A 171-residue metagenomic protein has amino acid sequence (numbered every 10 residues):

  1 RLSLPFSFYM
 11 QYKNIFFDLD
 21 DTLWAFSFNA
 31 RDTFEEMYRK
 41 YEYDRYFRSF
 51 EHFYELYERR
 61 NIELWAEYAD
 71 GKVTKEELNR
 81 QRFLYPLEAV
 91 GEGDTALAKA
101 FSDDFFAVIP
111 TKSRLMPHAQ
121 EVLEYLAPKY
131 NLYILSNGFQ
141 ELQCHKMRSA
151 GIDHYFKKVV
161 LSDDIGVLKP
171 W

Functional and structural regions predicted by a protein language model:
L4-F6, I165-W171: Short, intrinsically disordered, charge-balanced linker/junction segments flanking boundaries in proteins
F6-R59, A89: Active-site neighborhood of HAD-like aspartate-dependent phosphohydrolases
M10, P128, H154: Structured loop/turn residues at beta-strand edges in well-structured enzyme cores
A30-Y38, Y57-N61, N79, F83 (+2 more regions): Hydrophobic alpha-helical core bundles mediating ligand binding, dimerization, or RNAP-core interactions
R59-D103: A metal-dependent, Asp-based hydrolase signature
G93-T95, D153, K157: Conserved H-loop
A100-R114, A119-A150, K158-L168: Substrate-recognition element of Asp-dependent hydrolases with the DxDx(T/V) motif
